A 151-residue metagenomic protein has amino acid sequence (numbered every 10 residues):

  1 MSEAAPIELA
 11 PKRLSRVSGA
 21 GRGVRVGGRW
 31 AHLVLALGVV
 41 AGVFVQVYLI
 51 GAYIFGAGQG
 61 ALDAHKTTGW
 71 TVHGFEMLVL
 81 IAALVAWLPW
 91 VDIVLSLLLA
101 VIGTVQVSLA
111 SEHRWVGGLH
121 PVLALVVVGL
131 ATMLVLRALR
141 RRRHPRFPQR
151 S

Functional and structural regions predicted by a protein language model:
S2-S151: Polytopic transmembrane helical bundles with strong interfacial aromatic enrichment
